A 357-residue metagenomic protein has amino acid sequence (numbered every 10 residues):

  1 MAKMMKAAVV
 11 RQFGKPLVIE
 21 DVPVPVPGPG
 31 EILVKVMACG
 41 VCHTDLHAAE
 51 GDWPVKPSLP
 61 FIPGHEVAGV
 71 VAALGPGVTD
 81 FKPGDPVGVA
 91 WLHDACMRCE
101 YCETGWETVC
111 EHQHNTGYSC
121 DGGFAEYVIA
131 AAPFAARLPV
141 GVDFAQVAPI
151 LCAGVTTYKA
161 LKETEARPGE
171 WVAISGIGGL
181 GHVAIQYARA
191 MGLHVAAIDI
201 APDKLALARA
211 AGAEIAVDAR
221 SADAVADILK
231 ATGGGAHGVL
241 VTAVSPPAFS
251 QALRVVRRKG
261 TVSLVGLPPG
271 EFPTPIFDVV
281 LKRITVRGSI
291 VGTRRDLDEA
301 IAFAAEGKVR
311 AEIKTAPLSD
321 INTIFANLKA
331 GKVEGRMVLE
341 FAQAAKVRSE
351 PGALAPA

Functional and structural regions predicted by a protein language model:
A2-M5, S250-R254, R294-A357: C-terminal hydrophobic helical "lid"/dimerization subdomain of Rossmann-like NAD(P)H-dependent oxidoreductases
P23-C39, D52-E100, P139-V142: Glycine-rich beta-strand-centered segment in the early N-terminal region that forms part of a ligand/cofactor-binding
P23-V24, S58-G64, T116-C120, E126 (+1 more regions): Short Gly/Pro-enriched turn/cap motifs at secondary-structure boundaries
T44-E50: Cytochrome P450 core scaffold surrounding the K-helix E-X-X-R motif and the conserved "meander" helix-loop region
K56, D94-S175: NAD(P)H dinucleotide-binding glycine-rich loop of Rossmann-like/cofactor-binding domains, especially the beta1-alpha1
V87, V140-A222, A226-D227, L240: Mid-domain Rossmann-like dinucleotide-binding core that forms the NAD(H)/NADP(H) cofactor-binding site
T164, P168, I200-P202, A206-T285 (+2 more regions): Glycine-rich cofactor phosphate-binding loops and adjacent beta1-alpha1 units of small-molecule cofactor enzyme domains
